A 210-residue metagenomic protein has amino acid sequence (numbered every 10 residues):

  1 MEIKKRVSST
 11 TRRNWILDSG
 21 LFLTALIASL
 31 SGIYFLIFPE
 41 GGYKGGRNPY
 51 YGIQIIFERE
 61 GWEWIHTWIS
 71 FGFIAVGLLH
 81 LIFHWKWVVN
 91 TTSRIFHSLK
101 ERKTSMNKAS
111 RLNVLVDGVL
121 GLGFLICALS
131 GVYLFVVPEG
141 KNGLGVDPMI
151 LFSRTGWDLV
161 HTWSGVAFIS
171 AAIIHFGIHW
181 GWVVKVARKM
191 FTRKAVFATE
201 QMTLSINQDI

Functional and structural regions predicted by a protein language model:
M1-I210: Membrane-embedded alpha-helical bundles that constitute the cytochrome b-like, heme-associated redox core of multi-pass
